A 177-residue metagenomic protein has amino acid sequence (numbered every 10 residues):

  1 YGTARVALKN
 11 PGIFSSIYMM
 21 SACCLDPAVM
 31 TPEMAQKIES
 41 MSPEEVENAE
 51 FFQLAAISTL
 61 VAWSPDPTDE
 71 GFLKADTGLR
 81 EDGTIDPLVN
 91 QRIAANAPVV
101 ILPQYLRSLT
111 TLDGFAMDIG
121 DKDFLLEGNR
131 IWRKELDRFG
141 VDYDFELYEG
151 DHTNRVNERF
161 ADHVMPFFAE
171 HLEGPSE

Functional and structural regions predicted by a protein language model:
Y1-E177: Non-catalytic cap/lid and distal C-terminal segments of serine-dependent acyl enzymes
